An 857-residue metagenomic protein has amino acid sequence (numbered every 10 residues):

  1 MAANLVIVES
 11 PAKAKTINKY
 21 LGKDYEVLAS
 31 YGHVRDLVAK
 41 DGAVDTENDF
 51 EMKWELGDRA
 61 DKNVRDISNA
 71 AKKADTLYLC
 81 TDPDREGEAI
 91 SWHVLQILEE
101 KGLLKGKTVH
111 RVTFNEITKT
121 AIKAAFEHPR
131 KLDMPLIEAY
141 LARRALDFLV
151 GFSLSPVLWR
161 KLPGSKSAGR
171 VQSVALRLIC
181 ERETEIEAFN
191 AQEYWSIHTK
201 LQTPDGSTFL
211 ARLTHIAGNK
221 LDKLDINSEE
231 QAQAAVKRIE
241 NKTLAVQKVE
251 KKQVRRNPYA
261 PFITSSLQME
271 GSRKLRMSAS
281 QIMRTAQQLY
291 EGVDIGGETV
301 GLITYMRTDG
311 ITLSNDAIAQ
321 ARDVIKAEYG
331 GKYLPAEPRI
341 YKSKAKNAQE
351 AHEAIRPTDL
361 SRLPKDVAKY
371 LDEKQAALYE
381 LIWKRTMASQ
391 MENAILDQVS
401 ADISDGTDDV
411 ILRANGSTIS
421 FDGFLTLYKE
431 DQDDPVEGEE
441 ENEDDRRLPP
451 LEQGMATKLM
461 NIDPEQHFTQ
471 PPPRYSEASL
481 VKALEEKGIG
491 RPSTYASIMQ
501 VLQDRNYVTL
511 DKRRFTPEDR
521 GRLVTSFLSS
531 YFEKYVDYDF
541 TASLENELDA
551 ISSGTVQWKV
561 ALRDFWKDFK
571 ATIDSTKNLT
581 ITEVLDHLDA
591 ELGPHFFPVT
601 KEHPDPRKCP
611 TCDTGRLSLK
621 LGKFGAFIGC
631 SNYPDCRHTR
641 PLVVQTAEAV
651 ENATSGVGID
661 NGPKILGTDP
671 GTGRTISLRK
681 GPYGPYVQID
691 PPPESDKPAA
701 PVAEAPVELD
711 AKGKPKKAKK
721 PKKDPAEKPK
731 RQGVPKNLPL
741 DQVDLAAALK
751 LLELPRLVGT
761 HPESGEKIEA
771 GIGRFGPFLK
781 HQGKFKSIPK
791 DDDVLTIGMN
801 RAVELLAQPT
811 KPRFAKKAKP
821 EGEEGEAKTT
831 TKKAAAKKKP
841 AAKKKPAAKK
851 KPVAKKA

Functional and structural regions predicted by a protein language model:
M1-R144, L158, H215, I226-Q233 (+5 more regions): Intrinsically disordered, low-complexity regulatory segments
A2, D82-D84, L162-S167, K251-A260 (+3 more regions): Conserved short loop/turn motifs at secondary-structure junctions
A2-L5, T16, K23-Y25, S155 (+5 more regions): Basic, low-complexity terminal or inter-domain segments flanking catalytic cores
T16-Y20, D66, A89-I97, A121-A125 (+10 more regions): Alpha-helical scaffold elements adjacent to nucleotide-binding pockets in ATP/GTP-utilizing enzyme cores
I117-T199, K251-R255: C-terminal or mid-to-C-terminal helical accessory/interaction module adjacent to the motor/catalytic core
K220-A260, M455-T457: Metal- or metallocofactor-binding catalytic centers and their adjacent structured scaffolds across diverse enzyme
V249, P258-G271, G297-M306, P471-A483: Short acidic, hydrophobic short linear motifs in intrinsically disordered regions
V293, G301, N506: Glycine-centered, phosphate/nucleic-acid-interacting loop/turn motifs that mediate DNA/RNA or nucleotide
